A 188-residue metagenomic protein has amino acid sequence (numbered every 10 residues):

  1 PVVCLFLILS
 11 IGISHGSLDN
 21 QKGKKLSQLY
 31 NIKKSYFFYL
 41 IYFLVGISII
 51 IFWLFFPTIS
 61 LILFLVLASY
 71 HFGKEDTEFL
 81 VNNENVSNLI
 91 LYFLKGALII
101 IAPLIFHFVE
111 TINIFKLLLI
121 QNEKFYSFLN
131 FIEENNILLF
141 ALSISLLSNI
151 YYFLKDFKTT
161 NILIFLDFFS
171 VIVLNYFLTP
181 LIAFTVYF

Functional and structural regions predicted by a protein language model:
P1-V2, I51-L61, N175-F184: Transmembrane helix interruption/hinge and helix-loop junction motifs
L9-L18, L65-T77, F188: Alpha-helical transmembrane segments and their membrane-interface exit regions
S17-I32, P57-T58, A141-L154: Short juxtamembrane and helix-loop transition motifs at transmembrane-helix boundaries in membrane proteins
K24-K34, E78-I90, Y151-F165: Membrane-interface helix-boundary motifs at transmembrane edges
I32-F56: Multi-pass membrane catalytic core of lipid/isoprenoid biosynthesis enzymes
I47-I105, K116-K124: Membrane-interface helix-loop-helix junctions at boundaries between adjacent transmembrane segments
S69, E75, L91-T111, E134-Y152 (+1 more regions): Alpha-helical transmembrane segments of multi-pass integral membrane proteins
E123-I137: Short aromatic-rich membrane-water interface segments that cap or initiate transmembrane helices in multi-pass membrane
